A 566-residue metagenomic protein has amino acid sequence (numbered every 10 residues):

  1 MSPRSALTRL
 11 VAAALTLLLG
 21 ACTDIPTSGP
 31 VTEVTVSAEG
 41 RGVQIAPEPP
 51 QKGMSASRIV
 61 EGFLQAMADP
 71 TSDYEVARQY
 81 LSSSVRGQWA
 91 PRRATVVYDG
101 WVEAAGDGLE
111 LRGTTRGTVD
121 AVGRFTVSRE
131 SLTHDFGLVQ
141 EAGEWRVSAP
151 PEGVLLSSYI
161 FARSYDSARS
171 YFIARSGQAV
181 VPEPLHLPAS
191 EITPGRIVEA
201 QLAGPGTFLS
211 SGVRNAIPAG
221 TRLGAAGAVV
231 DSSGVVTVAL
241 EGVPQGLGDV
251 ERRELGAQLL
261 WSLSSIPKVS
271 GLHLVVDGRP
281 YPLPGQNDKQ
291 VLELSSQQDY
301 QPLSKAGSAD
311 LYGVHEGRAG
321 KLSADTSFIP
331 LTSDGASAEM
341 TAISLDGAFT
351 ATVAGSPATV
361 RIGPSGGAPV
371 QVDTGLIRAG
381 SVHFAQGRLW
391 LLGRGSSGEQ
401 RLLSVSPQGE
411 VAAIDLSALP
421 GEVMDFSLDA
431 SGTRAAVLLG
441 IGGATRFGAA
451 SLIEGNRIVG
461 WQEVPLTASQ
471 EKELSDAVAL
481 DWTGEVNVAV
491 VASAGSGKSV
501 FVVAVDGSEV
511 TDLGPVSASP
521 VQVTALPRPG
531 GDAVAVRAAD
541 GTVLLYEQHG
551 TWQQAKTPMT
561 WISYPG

Functional and structural regions predicted by a protein language model:
S2-R4, T8-L10, T16, G20-G566: Bimodal "functional hotspot" detector
